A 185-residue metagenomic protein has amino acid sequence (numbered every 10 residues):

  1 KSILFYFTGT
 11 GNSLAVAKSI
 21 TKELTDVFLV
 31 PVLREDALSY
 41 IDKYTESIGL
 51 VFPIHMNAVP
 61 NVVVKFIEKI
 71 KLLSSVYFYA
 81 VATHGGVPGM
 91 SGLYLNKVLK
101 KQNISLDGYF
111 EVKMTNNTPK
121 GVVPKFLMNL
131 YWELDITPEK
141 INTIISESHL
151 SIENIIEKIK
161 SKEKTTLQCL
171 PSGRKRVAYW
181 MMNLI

Functional and structural regions predicted by a protein language model:
S2-I3, T10-A15, K22-F52, M56-I185: FMN-binding flavodoxin-like domain, especially the glycine-rich phosphate-binding loop
